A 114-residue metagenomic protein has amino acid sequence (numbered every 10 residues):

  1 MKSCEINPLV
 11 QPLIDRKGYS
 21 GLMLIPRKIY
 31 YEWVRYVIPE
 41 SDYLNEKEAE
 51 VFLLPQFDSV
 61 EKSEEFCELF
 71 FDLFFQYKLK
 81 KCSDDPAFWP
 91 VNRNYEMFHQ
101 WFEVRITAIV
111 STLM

Functional and structural regions predicted by a protein language model:
M1-F57: Extended, charge-biased low-complexity segments that typically form long amphipathic alpha-helices/coiled-coils
L53-M114: Amphipathic protein-protein interaction modules
